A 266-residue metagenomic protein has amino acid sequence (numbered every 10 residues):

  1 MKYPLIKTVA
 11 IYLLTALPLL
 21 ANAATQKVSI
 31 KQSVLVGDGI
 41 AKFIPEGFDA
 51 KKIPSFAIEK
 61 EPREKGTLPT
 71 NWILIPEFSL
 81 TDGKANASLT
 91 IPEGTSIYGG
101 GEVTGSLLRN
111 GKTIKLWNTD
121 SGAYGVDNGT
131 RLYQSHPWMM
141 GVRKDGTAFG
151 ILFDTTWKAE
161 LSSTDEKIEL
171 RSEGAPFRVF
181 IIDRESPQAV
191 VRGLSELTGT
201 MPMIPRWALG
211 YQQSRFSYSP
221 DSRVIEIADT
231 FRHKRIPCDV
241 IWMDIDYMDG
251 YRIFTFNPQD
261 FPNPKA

Functional and structural regions predicted by a protein language model:
M1-T8: Positively charged n-region of N-terminal signal peptides that target proteins for export
T8-P18: Bacterial N-terminal signal peptides
A21-A23: Boundary at the C-terminal end of the N-terminal hydrophobic targeting segment
T25-R206, R215-S217, D221, A228-H233: Catalytic and substrate-binding clefts that recognize carbohydrates or anionic sugar/phosphate headgroups
P202-A266: Aromatic-lined carbohydrate-binding/catalytic grooves of carbohydrate-active enzymes
